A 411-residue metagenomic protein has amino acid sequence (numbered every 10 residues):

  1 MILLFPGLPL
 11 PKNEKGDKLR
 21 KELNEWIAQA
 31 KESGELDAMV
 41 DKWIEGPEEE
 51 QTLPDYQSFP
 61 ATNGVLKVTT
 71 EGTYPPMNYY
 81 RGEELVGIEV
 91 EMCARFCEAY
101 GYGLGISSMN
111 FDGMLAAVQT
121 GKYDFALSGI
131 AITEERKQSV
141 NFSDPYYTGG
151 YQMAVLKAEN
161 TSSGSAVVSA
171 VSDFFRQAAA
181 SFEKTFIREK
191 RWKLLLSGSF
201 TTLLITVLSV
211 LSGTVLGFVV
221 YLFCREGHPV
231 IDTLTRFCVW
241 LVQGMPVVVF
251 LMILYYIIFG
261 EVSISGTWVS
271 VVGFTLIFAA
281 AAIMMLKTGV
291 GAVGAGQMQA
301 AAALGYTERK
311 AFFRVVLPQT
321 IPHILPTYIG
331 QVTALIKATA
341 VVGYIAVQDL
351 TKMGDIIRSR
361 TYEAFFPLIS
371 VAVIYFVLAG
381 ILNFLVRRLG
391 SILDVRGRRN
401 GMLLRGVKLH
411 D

Functional and structural regions predicted by a protein language model:
M1-F5, K12-N13, A94, E98 (+2 more regions): Acidic, polar ligand-binding/catalytic clefts
I2-E50, E91-A99, A154-A178, S197: Extended ligand-binding regions for polar small-molecule ligands
P11-L19, A28, E84-I88, I106-N110 (+1 more regions): Extracytoplasmic/periplasmic, Sec-exported soluble proteins
A38, K42, A61-G129, W240: Extracytoplasmic small-molecule ligand-binding "clamshell" domains of the periplasmic binding protein/Venus flytrap
E48-P60: A short, compositionally biased domain-edge/stem linker segment
Q57-F59, F142-P145, E261: Short secondary-structure boundary/capping segments
V167-D411: Transmembrane alpha-helices and adjacent helix-loop boundaries
